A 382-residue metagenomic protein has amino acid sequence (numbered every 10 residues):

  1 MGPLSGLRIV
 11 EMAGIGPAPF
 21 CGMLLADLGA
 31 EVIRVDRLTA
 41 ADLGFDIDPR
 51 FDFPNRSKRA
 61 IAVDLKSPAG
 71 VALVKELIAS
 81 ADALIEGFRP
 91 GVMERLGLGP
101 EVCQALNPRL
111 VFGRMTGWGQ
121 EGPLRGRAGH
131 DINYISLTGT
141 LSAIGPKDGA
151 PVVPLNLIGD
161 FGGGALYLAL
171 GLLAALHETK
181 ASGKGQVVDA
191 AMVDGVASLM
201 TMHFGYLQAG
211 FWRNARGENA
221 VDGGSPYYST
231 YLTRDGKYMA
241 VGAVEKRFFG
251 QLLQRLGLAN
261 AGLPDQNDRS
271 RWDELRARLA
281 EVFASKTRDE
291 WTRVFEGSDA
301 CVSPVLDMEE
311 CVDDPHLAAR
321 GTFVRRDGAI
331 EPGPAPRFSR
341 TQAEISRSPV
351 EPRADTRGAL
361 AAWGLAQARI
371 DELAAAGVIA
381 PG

Functional and structural regions predicted by a protein language model:
M1-G171, A175-A181, E351, D355-G382: N-terminal helix-loop segment corresponding to the beta1-alpha1 unit of nucleotide/adenylate-binding folds
M1-R8, A215, L232-R234, E310-G382: Terminal low-complexity tails and localization/encapsulation signals of metabolic enzymes
V35, A209-R216: Short Pro/Gly-enriched beta-strand edge/turn motifs at strand-loop
T39, W118-G119, M192-A197, D235-K237 (+2 more regions): Glycine-rich beta-alpha junction loops
Q120, D148-I158, K180-V196, R216-G223 (+1 more regions): Conserved Rossmann-fold dehydrogenase catalytic segment
T138, G164-G185, S198-A209, Q251-A259: Oxidoreductase and adenylate-handling cofactor-binding alpha/beta cores
Y227-S298, V302: Aromatic-enriched alpha-helical interface/lid elements that frame and gate functional surfaces
E296-L317: Conserved PLP cofactor-binding pocket of PLP-dependent enzymes
